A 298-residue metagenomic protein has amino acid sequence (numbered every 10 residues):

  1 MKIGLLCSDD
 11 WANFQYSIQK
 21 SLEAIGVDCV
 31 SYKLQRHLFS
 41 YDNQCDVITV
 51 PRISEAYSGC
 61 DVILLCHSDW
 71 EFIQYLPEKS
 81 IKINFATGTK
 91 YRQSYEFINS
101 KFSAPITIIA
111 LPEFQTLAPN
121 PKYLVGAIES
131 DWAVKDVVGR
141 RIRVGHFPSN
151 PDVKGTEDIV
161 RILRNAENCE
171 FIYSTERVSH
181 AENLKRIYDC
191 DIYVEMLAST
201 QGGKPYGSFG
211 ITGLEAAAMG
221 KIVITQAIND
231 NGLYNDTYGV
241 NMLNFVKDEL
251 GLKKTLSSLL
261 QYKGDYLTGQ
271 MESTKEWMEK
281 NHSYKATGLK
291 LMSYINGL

Functional and structural regions predicted by a protein language model:
Y16, Y32-A104, I109: Extended catalytic core of nucleotide-activated donor transferases of GT-like folds
N84, T89-Y91, S103-K135: Donor nucleotide-sugar binding/catalytic pocket of nucleotide-sugar-dependent glycosyltransferases
G126-A181: Conserved catalytic-core segment of nucleotide-activated headgroup transferases in glycan assembly
L184, I211-A218: Short alpha-helical segment that forms part of, or immediately flanks, the ligand-binding pocket in carbohydrate-active
M196-T212, T225-T237: Nucleotide-sugar-dependent
A218, I222-Q226: Short hydrophobic beta-strand element within catalytic cores of glycosyltransferases and related nucleotide-activated
G232-S257: Change "using UDP/GDP/dTDP sugars" to "using nucleotide sugars
G264-N296: A charged, aromatic-enriched C-terminal amphipathic alpha-helix characteristic of glycosyltransferases across folds
